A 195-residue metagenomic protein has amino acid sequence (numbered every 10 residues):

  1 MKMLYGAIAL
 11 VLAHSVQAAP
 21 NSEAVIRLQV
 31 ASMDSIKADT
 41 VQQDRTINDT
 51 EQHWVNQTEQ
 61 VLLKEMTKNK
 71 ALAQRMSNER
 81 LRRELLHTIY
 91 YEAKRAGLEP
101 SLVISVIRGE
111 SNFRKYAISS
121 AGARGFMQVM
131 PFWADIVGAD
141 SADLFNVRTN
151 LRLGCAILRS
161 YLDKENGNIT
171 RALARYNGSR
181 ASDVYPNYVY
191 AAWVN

Functional and structural regions predicted by a protein language model:
M1-A9: Sec-dependent signal peptide recognition, specifically the positively charged N-region followed immediately by
A13-S15: N-terminal signal peptide c-region/cleavage motif recognized by signal peptidases
A18-R27: Cleaved targeting-peptide boundary
A31, S35-N195: Catalytic glycan-binding domains that act on GlcNAc-containing polysaccharides
